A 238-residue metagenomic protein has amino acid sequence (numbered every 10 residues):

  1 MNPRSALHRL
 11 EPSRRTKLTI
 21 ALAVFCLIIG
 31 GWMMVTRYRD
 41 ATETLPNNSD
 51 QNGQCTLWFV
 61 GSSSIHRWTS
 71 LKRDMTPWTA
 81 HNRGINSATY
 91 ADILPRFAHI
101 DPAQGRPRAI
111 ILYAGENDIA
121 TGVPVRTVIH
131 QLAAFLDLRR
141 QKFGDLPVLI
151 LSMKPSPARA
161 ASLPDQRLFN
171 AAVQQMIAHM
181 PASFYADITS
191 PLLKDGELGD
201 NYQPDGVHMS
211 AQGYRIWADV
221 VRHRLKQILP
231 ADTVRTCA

Functional and structural regions predicted by a protein language model:
M1-R14: N-terminal Lys/Arg-rich, disordered targeting/topogenic segments
K17-M34: Hydrophobic membrane-insertion alpha-helices, especially the h-region of bacterial N-terminal signal peptides
V35-A134, P157-A171: Conserved SGNH/GDSL esterase-like catalytic core that processes O-acyl groups on lipids and polysaccharides
S62, S152-K154, I188-T189: Short, well-ordered beta-to-alpha junction loops that form the rim of enzyme active sites and present histidine/acidic
Y113, L151-S152: Alpha/beta-hydrolase-fold catalytic nucleophile elbow
F135-R139: Hydrophobic positions in alpha-helices of CheY-like receiver
F143-P147: A short helix->loop->beta-strand "cap" motif at the edges of active sites that frequently abuts
P157-A238: Catalytic His-Asp segment of secreted/periplasmic serine-dependent ester chemistry enzymes
